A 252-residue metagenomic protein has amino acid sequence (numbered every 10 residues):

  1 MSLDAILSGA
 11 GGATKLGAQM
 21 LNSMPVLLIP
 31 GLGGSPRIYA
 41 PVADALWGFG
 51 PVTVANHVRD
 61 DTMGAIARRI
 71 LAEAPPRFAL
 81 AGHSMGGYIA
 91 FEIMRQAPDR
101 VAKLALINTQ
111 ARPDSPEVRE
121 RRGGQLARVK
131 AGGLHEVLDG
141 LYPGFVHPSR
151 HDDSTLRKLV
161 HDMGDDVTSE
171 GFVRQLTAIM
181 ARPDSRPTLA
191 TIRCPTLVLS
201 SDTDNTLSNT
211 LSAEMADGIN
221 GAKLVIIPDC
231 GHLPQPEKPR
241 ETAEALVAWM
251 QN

Functional and structural regions predicted by a protein language model:
M20-R69: Conserved HGGG/HGGXW glycine-rich cap/lid loop of the alpha/beta-hydrolase fold
M63, R95-Q96, R100-D139: Flexible "cap/lid" loop of the alpha/beta hydrolase fold
G82-G86, A90: Gly/Ala-rich beta-loop-alpha elbow adjacent to hydrolase catalytic centers
D114-E117, G132-T191: Conserved alpha/beta-hydrolase catalytic His-Asp/Glu region
I192, V198-S200: Short beta-strand/loop motif that positions the catalytic acidic residue of the alpha/beta-hydrolase fold
T203-L207: Acidic catalytic loop of the alpha/beta-hydrolase fold
A213-H232: Catalytic histidine neighborhood in serine/cysteine hydrolases with alpha/beta-hydrolase-type architecture
C230-A243: Catalytic histidine-centered segment of alpha/beta-hydrolase-like enzymes
